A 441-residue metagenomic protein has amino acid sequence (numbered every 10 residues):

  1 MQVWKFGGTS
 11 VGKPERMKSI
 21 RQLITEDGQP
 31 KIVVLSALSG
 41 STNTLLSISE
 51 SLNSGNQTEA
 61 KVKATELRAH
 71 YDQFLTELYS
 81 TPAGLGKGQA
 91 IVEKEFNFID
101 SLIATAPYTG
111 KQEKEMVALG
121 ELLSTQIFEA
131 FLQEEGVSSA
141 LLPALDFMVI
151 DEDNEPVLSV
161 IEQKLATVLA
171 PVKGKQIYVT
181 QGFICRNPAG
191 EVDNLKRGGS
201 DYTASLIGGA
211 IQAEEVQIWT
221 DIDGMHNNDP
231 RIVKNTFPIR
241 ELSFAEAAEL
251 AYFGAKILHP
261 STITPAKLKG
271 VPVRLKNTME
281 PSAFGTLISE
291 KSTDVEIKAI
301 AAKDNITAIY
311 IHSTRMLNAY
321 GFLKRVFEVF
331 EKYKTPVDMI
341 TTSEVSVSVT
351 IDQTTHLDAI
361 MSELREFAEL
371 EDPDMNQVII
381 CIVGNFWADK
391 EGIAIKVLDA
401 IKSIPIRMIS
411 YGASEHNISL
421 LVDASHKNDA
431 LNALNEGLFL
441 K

Functional and structural regions predicted by a protein language model:
M1-L258, I263: Nucleotide/pyrophosphate-binding catalytic subdomain
V3, S10, I32-V33, Y178-T180 (+11 more regions): Structured core elements
V11, S41-T42, V149, R186-P188 (+6 more regions): Flexible loop/turn segments at secondary-structure boundaries
Q29, V137, V271, T335 (+1 more regions): Short phosphate-binding/catalytic loops that engage adenosine nucleotides
S243-R315: A conserved active-site cap/scaffold subdomain adjacent to cofactor or substrate pockets
G285-K441: A conserved regulatory-domain signal marking ACT and ACT-like small-molecule sensing domains and adjacent regulatory
